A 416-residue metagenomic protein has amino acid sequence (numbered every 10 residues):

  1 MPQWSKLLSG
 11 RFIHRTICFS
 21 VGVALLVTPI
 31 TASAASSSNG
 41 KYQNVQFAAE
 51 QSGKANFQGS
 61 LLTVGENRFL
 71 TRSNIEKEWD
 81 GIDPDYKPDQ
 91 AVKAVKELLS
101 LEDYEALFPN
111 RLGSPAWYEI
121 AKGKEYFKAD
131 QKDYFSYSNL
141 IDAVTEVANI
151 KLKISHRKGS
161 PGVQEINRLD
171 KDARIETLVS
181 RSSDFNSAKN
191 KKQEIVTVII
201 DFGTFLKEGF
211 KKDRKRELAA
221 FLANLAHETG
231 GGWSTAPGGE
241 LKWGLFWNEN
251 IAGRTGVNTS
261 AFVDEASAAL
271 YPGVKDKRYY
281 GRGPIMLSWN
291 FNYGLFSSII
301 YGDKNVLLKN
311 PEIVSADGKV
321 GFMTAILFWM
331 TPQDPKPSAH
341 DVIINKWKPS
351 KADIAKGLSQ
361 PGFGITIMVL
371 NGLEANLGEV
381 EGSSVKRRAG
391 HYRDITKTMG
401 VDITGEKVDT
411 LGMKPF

Functional and structural regions predicted by a protein language model:
P2-F12, L26-A223, G230-V263, K336-F416: Cell-wall glycan-active module
T16-T28: Bacterial N-terminal signal peptides
N139-T145, R278, R282-A355: Alpha-helical segment that forms one wall of the substrate-binding/catalytic cleft in peptidoglycan-active domains
G209, L270-G273, K309-I313: Short secondary-structure capping micro-motifs at structural edges
G244-N290: Glycine-rich (often Gly-Gly/Gly-Pro-rich) flexible segments and glycine-rich loop motifs, frequently accented by
